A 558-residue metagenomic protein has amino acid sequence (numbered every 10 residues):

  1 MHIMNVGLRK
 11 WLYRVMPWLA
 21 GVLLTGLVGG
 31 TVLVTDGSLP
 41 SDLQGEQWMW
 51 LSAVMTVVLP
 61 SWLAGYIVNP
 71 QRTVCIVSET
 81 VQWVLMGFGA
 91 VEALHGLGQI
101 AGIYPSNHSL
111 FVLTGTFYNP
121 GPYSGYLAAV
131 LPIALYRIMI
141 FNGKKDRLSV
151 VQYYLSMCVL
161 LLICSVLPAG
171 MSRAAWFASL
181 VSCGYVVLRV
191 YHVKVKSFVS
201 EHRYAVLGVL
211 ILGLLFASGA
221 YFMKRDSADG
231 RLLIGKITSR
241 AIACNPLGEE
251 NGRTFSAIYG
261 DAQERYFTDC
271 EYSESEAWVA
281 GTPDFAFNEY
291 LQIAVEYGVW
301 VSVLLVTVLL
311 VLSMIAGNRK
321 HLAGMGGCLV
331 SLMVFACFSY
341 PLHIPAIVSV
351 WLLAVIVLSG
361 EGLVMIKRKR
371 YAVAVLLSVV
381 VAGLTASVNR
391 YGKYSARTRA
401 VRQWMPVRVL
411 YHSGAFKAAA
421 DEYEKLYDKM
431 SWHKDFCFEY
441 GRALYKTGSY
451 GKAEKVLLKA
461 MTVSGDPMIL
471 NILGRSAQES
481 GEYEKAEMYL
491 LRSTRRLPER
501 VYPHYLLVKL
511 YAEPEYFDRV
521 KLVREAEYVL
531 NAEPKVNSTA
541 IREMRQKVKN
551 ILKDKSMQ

Functional and structural regions predicted by a protein language model:
W11-G37, W50-Y66, I76-S109, G115-K196 (+6 more regions): Alpha-helical transmembrane segments of multi-pass inner-membrane proteins
E201-A220, R368-K393: Internal/C-terminal transmembrane anchor helices
A217-L233, V380-S413: Hydrophobic alpha-helical transmembrane segments in integral membrane proteins
R240, N251-V295: Interfacial juxtamembrane loops and adjacent helix segments that form the catalytic/substrate-binding surfaces
W404-M405, D435-E439, M468-R475, V501-L506 (+1 more regions): Alpha-solenoid helical repeat scaffolds
H412, K446, E479-S480, E513-P514: Register position in tetratricopeptide repeats
S431-W432, S464-G465, P498, P534: Short coil turns that delineate tetratricopeptide repeat
